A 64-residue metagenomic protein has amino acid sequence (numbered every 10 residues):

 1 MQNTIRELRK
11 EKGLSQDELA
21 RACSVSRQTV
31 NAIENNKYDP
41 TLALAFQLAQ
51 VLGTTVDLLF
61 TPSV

Functional and structural regions predicted by a protein language model:
T4-A22: Short basic helix-loop element that most often maps to the first helix and adjoining turn of HTH DNA-binding modules
R6, A20, N31-A32, V51: Alpha-helical and His/Cys-centered functional microenvironments
D17, Q28, D57: Key DNA-contact positions within bacterial/archaeal DNA-binding proteins
V25-Y38: Recognition helix of helix-turn-helix/homeodomain-like DNA-binding domains that insert into the DNA major groove
N35, T61-V64: Short, conserved catalytic or interaction motifs in soluble domains
A43-L58: DNA major-groove recognition helix of helix-turn-helix/homeodomain DNA-binding modules
